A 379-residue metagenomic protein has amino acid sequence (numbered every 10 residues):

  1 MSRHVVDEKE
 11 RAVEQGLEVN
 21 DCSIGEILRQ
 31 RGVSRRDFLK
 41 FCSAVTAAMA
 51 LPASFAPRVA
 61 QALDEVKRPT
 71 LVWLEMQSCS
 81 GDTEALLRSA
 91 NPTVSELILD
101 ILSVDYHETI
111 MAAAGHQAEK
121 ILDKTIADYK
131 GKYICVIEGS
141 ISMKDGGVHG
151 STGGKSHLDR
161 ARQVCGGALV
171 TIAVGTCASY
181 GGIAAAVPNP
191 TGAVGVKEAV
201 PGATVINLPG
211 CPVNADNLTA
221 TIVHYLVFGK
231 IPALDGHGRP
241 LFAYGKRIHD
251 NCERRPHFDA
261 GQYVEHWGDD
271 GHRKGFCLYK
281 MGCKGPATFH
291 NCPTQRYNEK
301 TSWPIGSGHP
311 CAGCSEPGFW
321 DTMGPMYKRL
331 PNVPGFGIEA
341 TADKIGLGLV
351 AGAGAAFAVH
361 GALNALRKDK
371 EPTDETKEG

Functional and structural regions predicted by a protein language model:
M1-V33, Q61: N-terminal secretory signal peptides
D37-V59: N-terminal export signals
L63-R68, T83, V94-G210, L218-I222 (+1 more regions): Metabolite-binding pocket within alpha/beta catalytic cores that recognizes anionic/polar moieties
C79-A85: Short N-terminal binding/cap micro-motifs at the start of the first secondary-structure element
D216, V223-R296: A conserved mid-domain beta-alpha-beta active-site/ligand-binding segment of alpha/beta enzyme cores
D270-G271, Q295-P304, P325-F336: Short cysteine/histidine-rich metal-coordination sites, predominantly Zn2+-binding motifs
F336-L349: Juxtamembrane/start-of-transmembrane alpha-helix segments at the extracytoplasmic/lumenal side of membrane anchors
G352-A365: Alpha-helical transmembrane segments
